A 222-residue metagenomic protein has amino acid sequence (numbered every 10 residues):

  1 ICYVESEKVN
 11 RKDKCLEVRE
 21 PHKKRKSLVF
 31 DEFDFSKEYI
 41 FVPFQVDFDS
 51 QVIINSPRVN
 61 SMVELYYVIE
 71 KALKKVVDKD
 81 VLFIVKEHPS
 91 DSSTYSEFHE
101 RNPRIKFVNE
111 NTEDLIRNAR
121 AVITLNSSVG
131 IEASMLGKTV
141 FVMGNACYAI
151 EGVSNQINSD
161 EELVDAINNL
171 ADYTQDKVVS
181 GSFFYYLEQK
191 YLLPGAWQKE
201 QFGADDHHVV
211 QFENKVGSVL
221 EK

Functional and structural regions predicted by a protein language model:
I1-R25, E32, V153-K222: Leloir-type glycosyltransferase catalytic cores
D34, V77, S134: Anion (oxyanion) recognition and catalysis
K37-Q51, H88, N145: Short loop/turn segments at strand-loop or loop-helix junctions that form parts of catalytic or ligand-binding pockets
Y39, L82, R120-A121: Structural motif
F48-Q51, S90-T94, G130-E132, Y148-I150: Flexible loop/turn segments at secondary-structure boundaries
D49-Y66: Mid-to-C-terminal functional-domain signal that highlights helix-capping/loop sites within ligand-binding modules
Y66-F107: Catalytic donor nucleotide-activated moiety binding site of glycosyltransferases and closely related
N109-Q156: A donor-sugar binding/catalytic signature common to diverse glycosyltransferases and related nucleotide-sugar
